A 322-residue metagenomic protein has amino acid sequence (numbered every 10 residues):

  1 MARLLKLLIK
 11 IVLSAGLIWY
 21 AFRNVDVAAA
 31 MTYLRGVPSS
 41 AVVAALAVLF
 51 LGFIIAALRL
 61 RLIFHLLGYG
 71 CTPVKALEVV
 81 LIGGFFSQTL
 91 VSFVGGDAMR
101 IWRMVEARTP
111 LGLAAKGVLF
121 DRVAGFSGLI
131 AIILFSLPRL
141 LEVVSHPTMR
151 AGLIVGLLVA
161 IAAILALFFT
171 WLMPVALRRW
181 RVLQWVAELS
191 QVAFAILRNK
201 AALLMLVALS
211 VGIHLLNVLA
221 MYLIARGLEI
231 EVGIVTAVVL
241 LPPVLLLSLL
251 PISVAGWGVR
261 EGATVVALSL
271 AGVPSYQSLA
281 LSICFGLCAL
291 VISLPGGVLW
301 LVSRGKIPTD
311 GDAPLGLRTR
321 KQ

Functional and structural regions predicted by a protein language model:
M1-L81, R139-L249, S275-Q322: Predominantly cytoplasmic-facing regulatory/coupling regions of multi-pass membrane proteins
V74-E78, S92-D97, A107-V123, V273-C284: Membrane-interface alpha-helices at helix entry/exit sites of multi-pass transporters
G83-S92, P242-W257, E261: Transmembrane alpha-helix interface/packing and boundary motifs in multi-pass membrane proteins, characterized by
G84-V94, R122-L134: Mid-bilayer segments of alpha-helical transmembrane spans in multi-pass integral membrane proteins that mediate
F85, F120-V123, L246, L287: Transmembrane alpha-helical cores of Major Facilitator Superfamily
F93-V105, V254-L270: Re-entrant/interfacial helical elements at transmembrane boundaries that shape and gate the permeation pathway
M99-R103, A115-V118, I130, L209 (+1 more regions): Hydrophobic alpha-helical membrane segments of integral membrane proteins
I132-V143, L270: Transmembrane alpha-helix termini and helix-breaking/packing motifs in multi-pass membrane transporters
